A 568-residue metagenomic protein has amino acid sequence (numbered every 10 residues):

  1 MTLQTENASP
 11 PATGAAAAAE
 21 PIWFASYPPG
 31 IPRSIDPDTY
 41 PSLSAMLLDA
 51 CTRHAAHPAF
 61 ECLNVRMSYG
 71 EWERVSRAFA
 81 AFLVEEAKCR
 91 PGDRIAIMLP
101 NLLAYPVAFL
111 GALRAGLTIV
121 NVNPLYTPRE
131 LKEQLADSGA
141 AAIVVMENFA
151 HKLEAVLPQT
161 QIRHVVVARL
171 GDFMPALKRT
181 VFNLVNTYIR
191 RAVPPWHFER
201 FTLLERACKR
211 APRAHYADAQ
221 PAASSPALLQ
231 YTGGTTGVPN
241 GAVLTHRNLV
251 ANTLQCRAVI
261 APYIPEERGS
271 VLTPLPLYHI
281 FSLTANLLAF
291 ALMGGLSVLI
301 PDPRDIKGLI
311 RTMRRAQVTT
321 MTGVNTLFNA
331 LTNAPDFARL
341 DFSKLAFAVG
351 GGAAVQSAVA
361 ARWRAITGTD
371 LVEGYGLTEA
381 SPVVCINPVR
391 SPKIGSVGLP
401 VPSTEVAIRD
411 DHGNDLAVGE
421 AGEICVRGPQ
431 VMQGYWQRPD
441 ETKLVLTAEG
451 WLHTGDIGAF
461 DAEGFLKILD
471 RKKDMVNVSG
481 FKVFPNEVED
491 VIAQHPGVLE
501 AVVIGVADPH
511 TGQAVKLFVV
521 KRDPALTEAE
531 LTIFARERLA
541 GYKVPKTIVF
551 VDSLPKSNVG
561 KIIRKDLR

Functional and structural regions predicted by a protein language model:
A25, A155-A223: ANL superfamily adenylate-forming
D38-T39, L48, A56-R90, A96-L102 (+2 more regions): Conserved AMP-binding/adenylate-forming core of the ANL superfamily
E86-R90, A211-S225, L229-T273, G295: Conserved adenylate-forming
R94, P100-V120, P124-P128, A136-A142 (+5 more regions): A short helix-loop-beta submotif of the ANL/AMP-binding
L99, L117-E133, E147-F149, L170 (+2 more regions): ATP-dependent adenylate-forming carboxylate-activation enzymes
I143, R314, R427-G428, Q433-G434 (+5 more regions): AMP-binding/adenylate-forming catalytic core of the ANL superfamily
V250-S270, I280-T320, A334: Conserved AMP-binding/adenylation subdomain of ANL enzymes
R315-G323, T332-P392, E405: Gly/Ser/Thr-rich phosphate-binding loop
